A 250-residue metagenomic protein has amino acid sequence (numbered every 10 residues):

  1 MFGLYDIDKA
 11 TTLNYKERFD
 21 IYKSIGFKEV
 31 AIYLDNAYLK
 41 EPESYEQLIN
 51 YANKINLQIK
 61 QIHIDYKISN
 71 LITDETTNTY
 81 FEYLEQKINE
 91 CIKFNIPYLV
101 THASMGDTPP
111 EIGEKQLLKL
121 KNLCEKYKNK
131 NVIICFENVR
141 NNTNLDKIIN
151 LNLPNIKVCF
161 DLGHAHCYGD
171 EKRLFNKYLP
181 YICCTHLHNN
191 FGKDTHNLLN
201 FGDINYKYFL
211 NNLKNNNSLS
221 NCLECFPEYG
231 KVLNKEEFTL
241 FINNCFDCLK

Functional and structural regions predicted by a protein language model:
M1-L4, E29-A31, Q58-H63, P97-V100 (+4 more regions): Structural preference for beta-strand elements that scaffold enzyme active sites
M1-Q86, I92, L153, K157 (+1 more regions): N-terminal pre-domain/capping segments
F2, T12-G26, N142-K250: Histidine-acidic metal/acid-base catalytic patches
I7-N14, Y33-Q47, I68-N78, G106-E111 (+4 more regions): Acidic-and-aromatic substrate-binding clefts and catalytic sites of carbohydrate-active enzymes
I21-S24, N50-Y51, E90-K93, N122 (+3 more regions): Alpha-helical scaffold elements within enzyme catalytic domains, especially in hydrolases
L48-K67, L117-N129, Y206-N212: Alpha-helix-loop-beta-strand connector modules within alpha/beta enzyme cores
K54-I55, N70-F160, C167, V232 (+1 more regions): Active-site acidic/histidine proton-transfer and metal-coordination neighborhood in alpha/beta enzyme cores
H63-K67, T101-M105, H188-N189, E224-P227: Short loop/turn segments at strand-loop or loop-helix junctions that form parts of catalytic or ligand-binding pockets
